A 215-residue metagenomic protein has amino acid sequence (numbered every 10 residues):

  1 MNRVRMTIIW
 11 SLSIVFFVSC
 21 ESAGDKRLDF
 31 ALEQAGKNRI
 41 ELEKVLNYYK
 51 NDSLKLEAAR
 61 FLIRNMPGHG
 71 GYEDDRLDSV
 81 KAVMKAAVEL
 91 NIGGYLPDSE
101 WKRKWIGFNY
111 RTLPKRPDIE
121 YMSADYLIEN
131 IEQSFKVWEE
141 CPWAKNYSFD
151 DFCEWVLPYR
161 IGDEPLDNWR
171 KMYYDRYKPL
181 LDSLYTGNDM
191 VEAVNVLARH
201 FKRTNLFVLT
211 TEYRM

Functional and structural regions predicted by a protein language model:
M1-R27: Bacterial Sec-dependent N-terminal signal peptides
C20-T210: N-terminal accessory/pre-domain segments preceding catalytic cores
